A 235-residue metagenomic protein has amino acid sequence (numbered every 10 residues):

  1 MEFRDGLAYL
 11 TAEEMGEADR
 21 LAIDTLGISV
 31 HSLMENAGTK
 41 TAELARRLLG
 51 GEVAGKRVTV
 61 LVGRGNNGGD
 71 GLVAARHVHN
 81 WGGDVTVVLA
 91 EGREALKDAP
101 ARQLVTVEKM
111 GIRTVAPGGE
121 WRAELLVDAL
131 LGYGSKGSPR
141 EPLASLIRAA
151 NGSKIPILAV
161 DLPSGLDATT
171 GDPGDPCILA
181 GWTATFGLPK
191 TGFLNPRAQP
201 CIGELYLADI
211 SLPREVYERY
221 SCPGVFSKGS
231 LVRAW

Functional and structural regions predicted by a protein language model:
M1-K56, R214-W235: Positively charged, low-complexity intrinsically disordered leader regions
E2-L10, L125-W235: YjeF_N-associated NAD(P)HX repair module
R4, M15-D19, I23, G27 (+7 more regions): Generic, low-specificity signal for short hydrophobic/alpha-helical stretches with a mild N-terminal bias, encompassing
A8-M15, G27-G38, G71, L96-Q103 (+3 more regions): Generic structural signal for well-ordered, non-membrane alpha-helical segments in soluble metabolic enzymes
A18-T25, L44, L48, W81 (+5 more regions): Change "in soluble alpha/beta enzymes" to "in soluble alpha/beta proteins
E43-L130, S138-V160: Nucleotide and nucleotide-moiety/phosphate-recognizing core
